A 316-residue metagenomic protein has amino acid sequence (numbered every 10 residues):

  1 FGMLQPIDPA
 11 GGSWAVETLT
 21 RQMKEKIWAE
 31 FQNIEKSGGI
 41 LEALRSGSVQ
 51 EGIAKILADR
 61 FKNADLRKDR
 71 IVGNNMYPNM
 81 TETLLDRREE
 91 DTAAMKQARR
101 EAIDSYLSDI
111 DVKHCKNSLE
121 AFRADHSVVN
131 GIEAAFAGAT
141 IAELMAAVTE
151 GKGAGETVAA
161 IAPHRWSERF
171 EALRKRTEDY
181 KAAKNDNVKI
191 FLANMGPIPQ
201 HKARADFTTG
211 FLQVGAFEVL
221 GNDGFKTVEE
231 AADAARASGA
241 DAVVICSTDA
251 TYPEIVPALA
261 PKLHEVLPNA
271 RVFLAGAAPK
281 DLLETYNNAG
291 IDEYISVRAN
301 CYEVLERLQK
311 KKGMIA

Functional and structural regions predicted by a protein language model:
F1-F31: Mobile "lid/hinge" segments at catalytic clefts and subdomain interfaces of large enzymes
Q22-Q32, I56-D65: Short, charged low-complexity intrinsically disordered segments located at boundaries of structured domains
A43-A316: C-terminal amphipathic alpha-helical interaction region
